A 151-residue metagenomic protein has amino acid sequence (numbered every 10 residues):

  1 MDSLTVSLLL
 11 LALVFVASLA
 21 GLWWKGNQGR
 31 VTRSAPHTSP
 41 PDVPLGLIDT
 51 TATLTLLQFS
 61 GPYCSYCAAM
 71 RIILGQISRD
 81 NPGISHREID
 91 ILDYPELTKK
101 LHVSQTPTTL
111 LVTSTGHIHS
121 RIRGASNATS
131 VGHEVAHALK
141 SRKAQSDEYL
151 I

Functional and structural regions predicted by a protein language model:
M1-S39, I151: N-terminal targeting signals for export/organelle localization
A35-D49: Membrane-cytosol interface motif
T50-P62: Short active-site neighborhood of thiol/selenol oxidoreductases, capturing the structured segment around
C64-C67, T109: The canonical Cys-X-X-Cys-His
A68-D80: Typically the conserved alpha-helix immediately C-terminal to a functionally engaged Cys/Sec in thioredoxin-like
P82-E96: Thiol-based oxidoreductase modules, predominantly thioredoxin-like and allied folds used for disulfide exchange
H102-L110: Structural micro-motif
L111-I151: Non-catalytic, surface beta->alpha helical segment in thiol-disulfide oxidoreductase systems
